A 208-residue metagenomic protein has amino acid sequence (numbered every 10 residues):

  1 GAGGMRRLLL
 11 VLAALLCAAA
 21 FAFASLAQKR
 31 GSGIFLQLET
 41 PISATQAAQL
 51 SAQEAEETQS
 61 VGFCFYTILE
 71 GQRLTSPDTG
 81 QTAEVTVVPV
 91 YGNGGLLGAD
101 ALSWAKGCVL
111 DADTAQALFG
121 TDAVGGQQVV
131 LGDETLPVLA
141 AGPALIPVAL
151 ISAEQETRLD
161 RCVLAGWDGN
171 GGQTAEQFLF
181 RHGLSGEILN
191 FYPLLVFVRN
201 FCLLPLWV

Functional and structural regions predicted by a protein language model:
G1, S76, L131: Acidic surface patches and DE-rich sequence motifs
G3-F35: Hydrophobic secretory-pathway targeting helix
G4, L15-A20, L184-V208: C-terminal single-pass membrane-anchor helix
A24-L74: Membrane-proximal extracellular/periplasmic loop immediately following the first transmembrane helix
S32-T40, Q59-Y66, V85-V87, G107 (+2 more regions): Hydrophobic beta-strand segments of well-ordered beta-sheets in folded domains
F65-S103: The feature marks short, hydrophobic/small-residue-biased sequence motifs that occur predominantly
V90-A99, L110-W167, G172-L184, L189-F197: Mid-to-C-terminal secondary-structure elements that act as membrane-proximal/extracytoplasmic interface segments
W104-A105, V109-L110: A conserved catalytic-core signature of glycosyltransferases
